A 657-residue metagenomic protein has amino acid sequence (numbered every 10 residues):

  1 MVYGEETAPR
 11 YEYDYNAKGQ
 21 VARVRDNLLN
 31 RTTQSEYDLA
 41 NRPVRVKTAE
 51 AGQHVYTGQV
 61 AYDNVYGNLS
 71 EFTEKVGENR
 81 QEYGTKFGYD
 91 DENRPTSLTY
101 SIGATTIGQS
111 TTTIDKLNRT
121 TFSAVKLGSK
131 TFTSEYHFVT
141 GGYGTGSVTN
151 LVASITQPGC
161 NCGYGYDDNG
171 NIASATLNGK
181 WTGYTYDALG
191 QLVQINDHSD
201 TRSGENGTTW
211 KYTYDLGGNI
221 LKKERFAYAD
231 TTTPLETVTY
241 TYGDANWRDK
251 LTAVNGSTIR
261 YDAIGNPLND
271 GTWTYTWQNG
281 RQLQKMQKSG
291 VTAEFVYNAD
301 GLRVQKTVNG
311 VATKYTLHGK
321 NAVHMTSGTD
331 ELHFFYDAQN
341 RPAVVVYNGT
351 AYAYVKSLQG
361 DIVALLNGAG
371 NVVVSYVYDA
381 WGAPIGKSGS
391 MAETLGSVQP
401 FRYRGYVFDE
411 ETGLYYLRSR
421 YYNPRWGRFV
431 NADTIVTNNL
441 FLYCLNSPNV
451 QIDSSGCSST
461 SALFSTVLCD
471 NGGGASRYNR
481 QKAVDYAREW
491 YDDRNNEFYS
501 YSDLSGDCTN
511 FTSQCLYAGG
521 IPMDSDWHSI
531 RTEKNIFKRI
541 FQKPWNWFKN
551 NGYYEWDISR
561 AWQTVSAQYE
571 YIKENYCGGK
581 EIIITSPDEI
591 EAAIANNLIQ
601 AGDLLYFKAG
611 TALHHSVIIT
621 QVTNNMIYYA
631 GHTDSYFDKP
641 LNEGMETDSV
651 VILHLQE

Functional and structural regions predicted by a protein language model:
M1-T176, W181-T185, Q191-E205, T209-D270 (+12 more regions): Beta-strand elements of repeat-based all-beta scaffolds
P9, T57, C160-C162, S455-E489: Low-complexity, glycine/serine/proline-rich disordered segments that function as export/translocation leaders
Y13, F138, Y143, V238-D244 (+3 more regions): A motif-centric feature for acidic-aromatic and gly/ser/thr-rich catalytic loops and repeats
R303, L365, A383-K387, R420-V430 (+1 more regions): Short, low-complexity export/processing leader segments characterized by acidic and small residues
Y354-V355, A364, R402, L442 (+5 more regions): Structural recognition of the beta-strand scaffold that forms the well-ordered cores of secreted hydrolase catalytic
L468-Q563: N-terminal capping segments
N535-H632: ...with weaker cross-activation on analogous glycine-rich loops/strands in unrelated enzymes
I618-T620, N624-E657: Glycine-rich, aromatic-bearing surface loops/beta-hairpins
